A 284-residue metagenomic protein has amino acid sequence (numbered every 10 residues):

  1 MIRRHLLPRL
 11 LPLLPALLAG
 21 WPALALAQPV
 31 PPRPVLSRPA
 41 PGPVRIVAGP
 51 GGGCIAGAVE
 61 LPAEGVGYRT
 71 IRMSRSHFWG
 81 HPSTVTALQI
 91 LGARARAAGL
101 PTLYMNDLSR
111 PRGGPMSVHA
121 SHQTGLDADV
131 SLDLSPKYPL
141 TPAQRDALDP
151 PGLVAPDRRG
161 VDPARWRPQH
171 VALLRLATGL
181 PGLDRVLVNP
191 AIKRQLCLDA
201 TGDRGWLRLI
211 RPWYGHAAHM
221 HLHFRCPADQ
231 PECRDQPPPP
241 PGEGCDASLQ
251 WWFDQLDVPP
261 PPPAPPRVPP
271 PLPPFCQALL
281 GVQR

Functional and structural regions predicted by a protein language model:
I2-L14: Bacterial N-terminal signal peptides that target proteins for export
G20-P22: N-terminal signal peptide c-region/cleavage motif recognized by signal peptidases
A25-P29: Boundary at the C-terminal end of the N-terminal hydrophobic targeting segment
V30, L140-R284: Catalytic cores and adjacent binding grooves of peptidoglycan-active enzymes
R33-L36, A87-V118, L187-L209: Extended, low-complexity, intrinsically disordered C-terminal regulatory tails of eukaryotic serine/threonine kinases
A40-N106, W166-R175, L183: Active-site acidic/histidine clusters and adjacent loop/turn architecture that either coordinate catalytic ions
A98-L100, Q123-D127, A217-H219: Extracytoplasmic
S117-S135: Short, surface-exposed glycine/acidic/tryptophan-bearing loops
